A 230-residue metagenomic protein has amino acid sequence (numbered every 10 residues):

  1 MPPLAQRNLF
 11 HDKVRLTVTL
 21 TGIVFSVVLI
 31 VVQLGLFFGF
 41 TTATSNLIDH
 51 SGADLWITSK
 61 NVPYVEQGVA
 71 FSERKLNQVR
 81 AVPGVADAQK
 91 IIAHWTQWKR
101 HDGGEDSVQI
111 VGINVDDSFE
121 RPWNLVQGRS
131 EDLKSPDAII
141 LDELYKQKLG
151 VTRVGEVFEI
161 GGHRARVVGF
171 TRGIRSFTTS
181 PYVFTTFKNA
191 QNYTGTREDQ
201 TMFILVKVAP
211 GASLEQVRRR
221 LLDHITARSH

Functional and structural regions predicted by a protein language model:
M1-L29, T41, N46: N-terminal Sec/SRP start-transfer signal
A5, L16-T19, A43-T44, K75 (+3 more regions): Hydrophobic alpha-helical segments typical of transmembrane helices and their membrane-interface/capping positions
L9, T19-I23, G35, T41 (+5 more regions): Structured catalytic cores of enzymes that bind and process phosphorylated ligands/cofactors
R15, D54, V62-P63, H94 (+2 more regions): Active-site/binding-pocket entry motifs
V24, V28-V108, Q127-R129, Q216-R219 (+1 more regions): Hydrophobic, regular-secondary-structure patches
V82, E159-R166, F170-H230: Mechanotransmission and gating elements of multispan inner-membrane complexes involved in transport and envelope
I91-H94, G104-N114, R121-N189, D199: Hydrophobic secondary-structure segments that place a key small or acidic residue at a functional site
